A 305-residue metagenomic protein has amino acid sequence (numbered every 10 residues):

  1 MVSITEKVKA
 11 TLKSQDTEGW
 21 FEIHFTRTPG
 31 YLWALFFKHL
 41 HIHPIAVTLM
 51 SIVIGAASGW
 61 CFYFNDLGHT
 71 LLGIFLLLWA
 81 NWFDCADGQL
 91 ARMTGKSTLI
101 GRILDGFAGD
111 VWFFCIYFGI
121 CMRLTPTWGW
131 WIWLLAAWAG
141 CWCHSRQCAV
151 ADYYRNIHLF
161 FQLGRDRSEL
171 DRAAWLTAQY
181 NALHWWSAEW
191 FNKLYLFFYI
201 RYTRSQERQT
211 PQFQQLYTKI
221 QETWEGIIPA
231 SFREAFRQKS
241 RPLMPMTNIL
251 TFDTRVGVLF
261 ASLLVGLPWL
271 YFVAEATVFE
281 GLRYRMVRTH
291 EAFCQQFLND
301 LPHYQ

Functional and structural regions predicted by a protein language model:
M1-P29, N156-Q305: C-terminal membrane-associated helical module and adjoining short loops/tails
P44-I100, Y117, W133-C143, F272: Membrane-embedded alpha-helical segments that form the functional core of polytopic membrane enzymes, especially those
P44-L49, D105-F113, M244-D253: Select subsegments of transmembrane alpha-helices in polytopic membrane proteins, especially boundary-proximal
G55-Y63, I116-C121, L263, M286 (+1 more regions): Structural signal for membrane-spanning alpha-helices in multi-pass inner-membrane proteins, emphasizing helix cores
C85, Q89, A149-F161, E291: Membrane-spanning helices that line or support transport/gating and their immediate boundary helices in channels
A91, G95-A108, R167-D171, P302-Q305: Juxtamembrane helix-capping/reentrant segments at transmembrane boundaries
M93, I100-I103, F107-L134: Internal alpha-helical transmembrane segments
C121, T125-H158: Alpha-helical transmembrane segments
